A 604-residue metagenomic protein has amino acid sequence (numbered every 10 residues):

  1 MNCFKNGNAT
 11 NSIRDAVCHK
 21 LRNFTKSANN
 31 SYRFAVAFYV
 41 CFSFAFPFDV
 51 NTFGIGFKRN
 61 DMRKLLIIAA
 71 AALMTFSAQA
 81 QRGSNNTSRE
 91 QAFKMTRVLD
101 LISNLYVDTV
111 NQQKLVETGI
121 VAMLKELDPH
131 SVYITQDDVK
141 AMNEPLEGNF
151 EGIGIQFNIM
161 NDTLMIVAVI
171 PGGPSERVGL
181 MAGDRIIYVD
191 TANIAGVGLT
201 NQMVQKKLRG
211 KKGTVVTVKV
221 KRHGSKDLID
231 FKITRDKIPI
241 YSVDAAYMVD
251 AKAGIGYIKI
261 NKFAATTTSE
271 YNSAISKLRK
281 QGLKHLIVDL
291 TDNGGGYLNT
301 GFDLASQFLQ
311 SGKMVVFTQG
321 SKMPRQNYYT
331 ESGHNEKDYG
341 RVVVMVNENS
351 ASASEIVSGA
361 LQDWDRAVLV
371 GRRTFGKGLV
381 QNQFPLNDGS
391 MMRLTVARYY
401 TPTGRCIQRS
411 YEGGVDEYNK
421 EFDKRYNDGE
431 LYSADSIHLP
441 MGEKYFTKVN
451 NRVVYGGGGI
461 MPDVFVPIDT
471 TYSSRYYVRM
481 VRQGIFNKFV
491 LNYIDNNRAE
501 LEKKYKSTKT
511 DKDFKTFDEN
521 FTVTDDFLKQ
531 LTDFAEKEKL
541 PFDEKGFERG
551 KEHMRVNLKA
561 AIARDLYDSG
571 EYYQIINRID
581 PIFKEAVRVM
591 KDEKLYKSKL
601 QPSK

Functional and structural regions predicted by a protein language model:
M1-C3, V17-C18, S31-S88: Bacterial Sec-dependent N-terminal signal peptides
L21: Cationic, low-complexity basic patches in intrinsically disordered or flexible, solvent-exposed regions
Q79-Q91, M95, L99-Q112, T135 (+4 more regions): Cleft-lining beta-strand/loop regions that shape enzyme active-site pockets
Y106-V167, G213-A245, N577-V587, L595-P602: Extended, small/polar residue-biased N-terminal targeting/export presequences and adjacent propeptide/linker tracts
I186-I187, V216, I407, V454: Generic structural signal for buried aliphatic residues
V189-D190, K221, T395, S410 (+1 more regions): Residue-level recognition of conserved beta-strand edge/terminus positions
A353, D365, G376-P440: Polar, glycine-rich mid-to-C-terminal structural blocks that act as macromolecule-binding/assembly scaffolds
C406-I407, Y411-K604: Conserved functional hotspot residues or short segments at active or partner-binding sites across diverse domains
